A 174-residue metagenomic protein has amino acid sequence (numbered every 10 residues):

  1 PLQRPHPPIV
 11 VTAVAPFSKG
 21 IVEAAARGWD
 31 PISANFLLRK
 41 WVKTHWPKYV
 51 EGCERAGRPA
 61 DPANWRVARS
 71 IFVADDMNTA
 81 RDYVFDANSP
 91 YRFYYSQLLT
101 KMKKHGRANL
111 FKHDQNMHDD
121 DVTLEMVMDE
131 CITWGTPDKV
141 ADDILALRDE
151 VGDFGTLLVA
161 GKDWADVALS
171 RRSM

Functional and structural regions predicted by a protein language model:
P1, K40-V151: An alpha-helical appendage that flanks or caps ligand/catalytic pockets
P1-R27, K40-P47, E54-R55: Internal, glycine-rich beta/alpha segment that forms the wall or movable "lid" of small-molecule/cofactor binding
I9-T12, W29-A34, A63-S70, G155-V159: Hydrophobic faces of well-ordered beta-strands that scaffold small-molecule active sites in alpha/beta enzyme cores
A15, L37, I71-V73, D163: Active-site-proximal loop/turn and secondary-structure-junction residues that shape catalytic pockets, frequently
F17, V42, V140, S170 (+1 more regions): Aromatic/hydrophobic pocket-lining residues that form the small-molecule binding cavity in soluble enzyme cores
E23-P31, R148-V151: Catalytic domains of carbohydrate-active enzymes, especially glycoside hydrolases
F36-R39, L158-L169: Glycine-rich, proline-tolerant flexible connector loops at the mouths of alpha/beta enzymes
D76-T79, A165-M174: Short glycine/threonine-rich loop-to-helix capping motif typified by GTGT followed within a few residues by an Asp-Pro
